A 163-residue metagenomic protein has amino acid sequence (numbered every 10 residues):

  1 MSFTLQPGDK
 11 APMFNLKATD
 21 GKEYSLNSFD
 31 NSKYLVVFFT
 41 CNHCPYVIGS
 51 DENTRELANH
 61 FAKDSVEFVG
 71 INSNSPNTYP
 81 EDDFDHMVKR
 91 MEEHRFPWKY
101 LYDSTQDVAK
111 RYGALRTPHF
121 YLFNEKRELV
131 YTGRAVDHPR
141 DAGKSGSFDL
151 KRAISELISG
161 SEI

Functional and structural regions predicted by a protein language model:
M1-I163: Chalcogenol-based redox active-site neighborhoods
